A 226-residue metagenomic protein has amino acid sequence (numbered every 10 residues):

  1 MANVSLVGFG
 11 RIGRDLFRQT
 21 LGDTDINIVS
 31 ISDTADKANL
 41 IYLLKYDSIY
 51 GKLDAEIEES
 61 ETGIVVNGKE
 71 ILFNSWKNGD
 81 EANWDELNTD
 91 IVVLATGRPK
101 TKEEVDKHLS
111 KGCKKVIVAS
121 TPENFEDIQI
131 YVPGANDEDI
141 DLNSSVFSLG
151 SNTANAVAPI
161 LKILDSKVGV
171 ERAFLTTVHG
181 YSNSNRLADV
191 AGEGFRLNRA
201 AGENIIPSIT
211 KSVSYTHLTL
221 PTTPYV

Functional and structural regions predicted by a protein language model:
A2-L187, A191-G194: N-terminal Rossmann-like NAD(P) cofactor-binding subdomain of oxidoreductases, focused on the glycine-rich
E104, K211, Y225: Residue-level recognition of oxygen-bearing side chains
L149-I160, R196-Y215: Mid-domain beta-loop-alpha active-site segment that forms a flexible, acidic cofactor/metal-binding surface
L175, Y215-L218: Generic structural signal for nonpolar/small residues that stabilize regular secondary structure
H217-V226: Single conserved hydrophobic/aromatic residue that forms the stacking wall/gate of nucleotide- or nucleobase-binding
